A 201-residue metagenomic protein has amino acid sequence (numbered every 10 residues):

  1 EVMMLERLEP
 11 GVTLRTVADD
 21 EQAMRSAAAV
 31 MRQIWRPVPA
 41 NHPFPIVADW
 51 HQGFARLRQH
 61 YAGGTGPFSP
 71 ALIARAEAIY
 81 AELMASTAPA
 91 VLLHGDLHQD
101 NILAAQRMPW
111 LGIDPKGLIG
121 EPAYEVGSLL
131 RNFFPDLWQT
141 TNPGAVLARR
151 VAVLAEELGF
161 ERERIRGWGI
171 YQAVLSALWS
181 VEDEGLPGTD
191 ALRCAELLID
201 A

Functional and structural regions predicted by a protein language model:
E1-N41: ATP-binding pocket architecture of kinase catalytic cores
Q22-S26, A71-L72, P143-R150: Soluble or luminal CAZymes and related metallo-dependent hydrolases
R36-G95, A105-Q106, E156: An alpha-helical support segment within catalytic cores of ATP-dependent transferases
P67, L175-A201: ATP/Mg2+ or Mg2+-diphosphate-binding catalytic cores that bind nucleotide phosphates or diphosphates via glycine-rich
D100-I102: Hydrophobic residue at the +6 position relative to the catalytic HRD Asp in the kinase catalytic loop
A105-A152, E156-R162, G167, L186-A191 (+1 more regions): Active-site Asp-x-Gly
G167-V174: Small/polar glycine-rich anion-binding or flexible loop at a beta-alpha turn
